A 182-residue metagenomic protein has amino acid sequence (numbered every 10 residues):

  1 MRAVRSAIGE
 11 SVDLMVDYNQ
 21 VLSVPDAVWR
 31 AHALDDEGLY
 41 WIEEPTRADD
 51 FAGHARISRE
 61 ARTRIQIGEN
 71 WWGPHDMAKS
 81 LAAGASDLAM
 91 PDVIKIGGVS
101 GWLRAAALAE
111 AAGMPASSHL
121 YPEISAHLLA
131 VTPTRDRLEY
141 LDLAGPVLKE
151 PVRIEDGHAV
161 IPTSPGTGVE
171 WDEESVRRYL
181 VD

Functional and structural regions predicted by a protein language model:
M1-E60: Metal-dependent enolase-superfamily TIM-barrel catalytic cores that perform enediolate-based chemistry
L14-N19, D87-D92, W171: Short acidic catalytic loops
H32, G38, R47-H158: Shared catalytic-loop signature of beta/alpha-barrel
E44, Y140, S164: Active-site donor-binding loop signature of nucleotide-sugar glycosyltransferases
V147-D182: C-terminal extensions of enzymes
